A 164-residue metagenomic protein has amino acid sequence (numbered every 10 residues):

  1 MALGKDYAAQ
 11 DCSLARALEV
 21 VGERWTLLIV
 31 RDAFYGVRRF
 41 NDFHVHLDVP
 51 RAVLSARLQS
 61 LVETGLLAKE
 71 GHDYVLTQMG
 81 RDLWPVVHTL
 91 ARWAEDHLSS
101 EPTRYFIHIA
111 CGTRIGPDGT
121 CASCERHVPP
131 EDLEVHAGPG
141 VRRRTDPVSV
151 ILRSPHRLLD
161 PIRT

Functional and structural regions predicted by a protein language model:
M1-A9: Long, low-complexity, charged/polar intrinsically disordered regions in eukaryotic proteins
C12-P50, R157-D160, T164: N-terminal helix-turn-helix DNA-binding core of bacterial DNA-binding proteins
L14, V87-A94: Hydrophobic alpha-helical core bundles mediating ligand binding, dimerization, or RNAP-core interactions
G22, E70-T89: Basic, amphipathic "hinge/linker" alpha-helix immediately C-terminal to the N-terminal HTH DNA-binding motif
V53: Residues in the helix-turn-helix
L58-Q59: Short, hydrophobic-biased segments on the C-terminal half of alpha helices that form "recognition helices"
G65-L66: Glycine-centered, phosphate/nucleic-acid-interacting loop/turn motifs that mediate DNA/RNA or nucleotide
E95-T164: C-terminal regulatory/oligomerization modules of transcriptional regulators
